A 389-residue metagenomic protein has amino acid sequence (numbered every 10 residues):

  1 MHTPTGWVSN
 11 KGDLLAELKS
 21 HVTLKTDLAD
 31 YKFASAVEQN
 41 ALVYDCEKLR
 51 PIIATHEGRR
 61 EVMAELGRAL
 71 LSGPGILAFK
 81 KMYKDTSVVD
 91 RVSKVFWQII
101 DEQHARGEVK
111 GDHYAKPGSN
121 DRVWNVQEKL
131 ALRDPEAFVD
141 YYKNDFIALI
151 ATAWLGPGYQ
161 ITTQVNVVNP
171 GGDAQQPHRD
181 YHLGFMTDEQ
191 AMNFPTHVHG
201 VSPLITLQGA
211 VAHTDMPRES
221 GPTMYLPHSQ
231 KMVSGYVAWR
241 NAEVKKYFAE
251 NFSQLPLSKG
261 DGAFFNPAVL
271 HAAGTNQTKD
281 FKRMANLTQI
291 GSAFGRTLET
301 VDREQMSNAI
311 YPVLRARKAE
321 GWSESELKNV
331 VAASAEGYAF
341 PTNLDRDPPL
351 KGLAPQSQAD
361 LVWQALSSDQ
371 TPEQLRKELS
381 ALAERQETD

Functional and structural regions predicted by a protein language model:
M1-S72, V330, G337-P341, P348-D389: Fe(II)/2-oxoglutarate
H21-D188: Non-heme Fe(II)-dependent double-stranded beta-helix
I76, Q160-T162, L204-A210, S220 (+2 more regions): Extracellular structured ligand-interaction cores
D85-S87, N169-G171, P217-E219, M232-V233 (+2 more regions): Flexible loop/turn segments at secondary-structure boundaries
D90, P222, Y236-V237, T275-Q277 (+3 more regions): Short conserved micro-motifs at the rims of enzyme active sites and ligand-binding pockets
L149-I150, Q175, L183-Y247, G295-A309: Catalytic core of non-heme Fe(II) oxygenases with the double-stranded beta-helix
A151-A153, H197-V201, Q208-M216, T223-L226 (+2 more regions): Conserved catalytic-core segments centered on acid/base and nucleophilic motifs
W239-V313: Catalytic core of Fe(II)/2-oxoglutarate
